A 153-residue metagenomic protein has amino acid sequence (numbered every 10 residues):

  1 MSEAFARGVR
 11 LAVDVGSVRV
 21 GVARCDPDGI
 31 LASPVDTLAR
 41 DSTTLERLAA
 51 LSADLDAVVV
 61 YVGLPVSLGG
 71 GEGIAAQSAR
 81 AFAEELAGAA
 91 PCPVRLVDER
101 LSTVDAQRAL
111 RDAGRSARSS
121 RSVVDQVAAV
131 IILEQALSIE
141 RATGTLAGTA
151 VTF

Functional and structural regions predicted by a protein language model:
M1-V13, S17-F153: Phosphate- and other anionic-substrate recognition elements at nucleic-acid/protein interfaces
